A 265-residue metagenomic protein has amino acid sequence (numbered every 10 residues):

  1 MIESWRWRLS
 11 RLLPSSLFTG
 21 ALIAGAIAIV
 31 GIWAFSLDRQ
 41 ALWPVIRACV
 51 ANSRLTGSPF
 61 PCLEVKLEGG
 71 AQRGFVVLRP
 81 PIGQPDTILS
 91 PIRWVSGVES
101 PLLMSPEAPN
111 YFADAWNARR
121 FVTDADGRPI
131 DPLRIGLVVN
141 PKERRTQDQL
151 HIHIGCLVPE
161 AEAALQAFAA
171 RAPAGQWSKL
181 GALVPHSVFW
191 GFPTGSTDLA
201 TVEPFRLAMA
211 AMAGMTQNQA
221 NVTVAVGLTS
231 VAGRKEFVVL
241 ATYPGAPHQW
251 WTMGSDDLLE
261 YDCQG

Functional and structural regions predicted by a protein language model:
M1-W5, A28-I29: Feature of secretome-associated and extracellular-like proteins
S4-A24: N-terminal Sec-pathway targeting helices
P14, G20, I29-G265: HIT superfamily nucleotide-processing domains
